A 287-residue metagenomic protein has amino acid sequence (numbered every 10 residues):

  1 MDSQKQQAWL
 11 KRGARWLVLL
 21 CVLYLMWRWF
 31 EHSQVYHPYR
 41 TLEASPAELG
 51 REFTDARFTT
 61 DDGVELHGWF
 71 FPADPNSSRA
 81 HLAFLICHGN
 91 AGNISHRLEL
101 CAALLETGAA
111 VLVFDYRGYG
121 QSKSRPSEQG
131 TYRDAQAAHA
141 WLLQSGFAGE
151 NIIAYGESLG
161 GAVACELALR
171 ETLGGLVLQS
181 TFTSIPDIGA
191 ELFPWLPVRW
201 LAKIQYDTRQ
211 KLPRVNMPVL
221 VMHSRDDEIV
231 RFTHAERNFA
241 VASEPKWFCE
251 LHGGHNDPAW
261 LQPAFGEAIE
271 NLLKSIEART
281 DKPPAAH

Functional and structural regions predicted by a protein language model:
R12-T59: An N-terminal hydrophobic leader/cap segment in hydrolases
D61-W141, E150: Membrane-embedded segments
L100, T208, M217, R231-A240: Short alpha-helix in the alpha/beta-hydrolase fold that links the catalytic acid
W141-S145, E150-W195: Primarily recognizes the serine-hydrolase "nucleophile elbow" in alpha/beta-hydrolase and SGNH/GDSL folds
R214-N216, V221-H223, D227: Short beta-strand/loop motif that positions the catalytic acidic residue of the alpha/beta-hydrolase fold
R225-V230, N256: Acidic catalytic loop of the alpha/beta-hydrolase fold
F239-D257: Catalytic histidine neighborhood in serine/cysteine hydrolases with alpha/beta-hydrolase-type architecture
A259-L272: Post-His helix in hydrolase/transferase enzymes
